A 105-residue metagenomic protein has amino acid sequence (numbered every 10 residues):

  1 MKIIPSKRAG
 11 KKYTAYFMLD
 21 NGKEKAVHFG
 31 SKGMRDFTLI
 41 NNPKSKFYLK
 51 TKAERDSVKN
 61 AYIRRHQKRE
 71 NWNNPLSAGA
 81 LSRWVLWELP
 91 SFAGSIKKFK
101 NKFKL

Functional and structural regions predicted by a protein language model:
M1-L105: Arg/Lys-rich, low-complexity, intrinsically disordered basic segments
